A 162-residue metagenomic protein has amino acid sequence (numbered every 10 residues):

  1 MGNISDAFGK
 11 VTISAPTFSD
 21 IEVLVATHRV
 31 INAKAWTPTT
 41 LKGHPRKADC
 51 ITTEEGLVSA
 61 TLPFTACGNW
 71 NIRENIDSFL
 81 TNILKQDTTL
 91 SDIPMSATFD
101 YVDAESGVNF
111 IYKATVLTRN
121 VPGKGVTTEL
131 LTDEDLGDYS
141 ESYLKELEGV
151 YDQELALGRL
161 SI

Functional and structural regions predicted by a protein language model:
M1-I31: Short, extreme N-terminal segment that most often corresponds to the first beta-strand
T27-I31, A35-I162: Charged interaction segments
